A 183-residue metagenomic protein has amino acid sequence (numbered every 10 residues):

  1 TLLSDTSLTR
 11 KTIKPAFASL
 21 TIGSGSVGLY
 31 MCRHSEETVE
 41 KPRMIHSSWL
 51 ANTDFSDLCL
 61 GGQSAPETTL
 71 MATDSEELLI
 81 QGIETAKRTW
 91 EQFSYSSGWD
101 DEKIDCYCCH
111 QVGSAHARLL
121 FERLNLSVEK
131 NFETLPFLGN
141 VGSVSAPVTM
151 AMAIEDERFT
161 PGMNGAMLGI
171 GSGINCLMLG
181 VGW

Functional and structural regions predicted by a protein language model:
T1, V27-L29, N164-G165: Structural motif
T1-I13, S48-A65, V112-E122, V141-V148: Active-site-adjacent elements of ketosynthase-type condensing enzymes
L8-E84, R88-E91, I170, G182-W183: Condensing-enzyme catalytic core mediating Claisen C-C bond formation in acyl metabolism
I83-W90, D105-W183: Claisen-condensing/thiolase-fold acyl-transfer catalytic domains that form or cleave C-C bonds in fatty acid
G98-K103: Short, surface-exposed connector motifs at secondary-structure boundaries
